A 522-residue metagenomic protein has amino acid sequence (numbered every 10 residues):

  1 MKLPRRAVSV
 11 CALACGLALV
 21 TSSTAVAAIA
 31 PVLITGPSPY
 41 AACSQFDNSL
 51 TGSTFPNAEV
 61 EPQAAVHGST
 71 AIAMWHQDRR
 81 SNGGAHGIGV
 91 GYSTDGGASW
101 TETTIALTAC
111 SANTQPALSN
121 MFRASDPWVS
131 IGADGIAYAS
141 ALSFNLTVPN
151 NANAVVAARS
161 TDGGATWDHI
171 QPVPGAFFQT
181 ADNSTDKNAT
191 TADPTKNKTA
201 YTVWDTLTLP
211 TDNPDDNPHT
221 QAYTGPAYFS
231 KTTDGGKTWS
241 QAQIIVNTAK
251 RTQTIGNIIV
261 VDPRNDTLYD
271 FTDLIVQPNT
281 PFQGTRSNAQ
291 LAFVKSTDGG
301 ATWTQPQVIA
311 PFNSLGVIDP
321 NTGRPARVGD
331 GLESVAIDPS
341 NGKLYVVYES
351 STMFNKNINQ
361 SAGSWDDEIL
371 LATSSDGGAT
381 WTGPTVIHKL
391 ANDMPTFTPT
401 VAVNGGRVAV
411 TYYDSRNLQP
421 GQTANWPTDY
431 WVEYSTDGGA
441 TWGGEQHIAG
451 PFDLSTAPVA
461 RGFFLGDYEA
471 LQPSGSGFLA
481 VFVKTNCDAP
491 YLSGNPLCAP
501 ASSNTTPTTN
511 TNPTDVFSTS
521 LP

Functional and structural regions predicted by a protein language model:
K2-A27: Secretory targeting and sorting signals
A27-P522: C-terminal PAP-associated
